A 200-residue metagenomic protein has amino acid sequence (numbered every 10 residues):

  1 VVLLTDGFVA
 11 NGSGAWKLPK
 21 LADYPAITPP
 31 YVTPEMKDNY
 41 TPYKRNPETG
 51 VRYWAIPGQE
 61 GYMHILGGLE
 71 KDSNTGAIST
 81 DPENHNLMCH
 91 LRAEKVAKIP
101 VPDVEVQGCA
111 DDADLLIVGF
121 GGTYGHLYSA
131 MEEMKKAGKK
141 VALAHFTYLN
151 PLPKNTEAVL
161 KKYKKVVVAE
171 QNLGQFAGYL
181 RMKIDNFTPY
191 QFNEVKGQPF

Functional and structural regions predicted by a protein language model:
V2-F200: Flexible, low-complexity linker and terminal segments
